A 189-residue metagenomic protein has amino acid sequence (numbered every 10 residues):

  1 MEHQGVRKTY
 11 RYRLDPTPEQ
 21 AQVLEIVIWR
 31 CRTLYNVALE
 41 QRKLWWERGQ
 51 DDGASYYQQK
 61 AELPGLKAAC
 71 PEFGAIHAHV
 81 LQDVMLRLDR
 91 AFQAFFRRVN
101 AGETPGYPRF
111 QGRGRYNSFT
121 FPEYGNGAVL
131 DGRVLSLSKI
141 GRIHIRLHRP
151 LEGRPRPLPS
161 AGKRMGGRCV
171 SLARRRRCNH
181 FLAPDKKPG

Functional and structural regions predicted by a protein language model:
M1-G189: Nucleic-acid substrate recognition interfaces
